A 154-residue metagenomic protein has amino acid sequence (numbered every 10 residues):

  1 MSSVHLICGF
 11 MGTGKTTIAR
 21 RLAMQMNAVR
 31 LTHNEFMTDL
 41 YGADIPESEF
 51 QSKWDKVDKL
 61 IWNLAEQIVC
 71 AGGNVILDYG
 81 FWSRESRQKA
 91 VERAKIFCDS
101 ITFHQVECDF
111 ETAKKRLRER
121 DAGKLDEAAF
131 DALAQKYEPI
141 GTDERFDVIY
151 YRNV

Functional and structural regions predicted by a protein language model:
V4: Walker A (P-loop) ATP-phosphate-binding motif of ABC ATPase nucleotide-binding domains
I7: Hydrophobic anchor at the beta1->P-loop junction of P-loop NTPases
F10: P-loop (Walker A) phosphate-binding loop of NTP-binding proteins
T13: ATP-binding Walker
T16-G73: Conserved substrate/cofactor phosphate-moiety recognition/catalytic segment in nucleotide-dependent phosphotransferases
Q25, E138-V154: NTP-dependent small-molecule kinase module
D78-A90: Acidic, metal-coordinating catalytic cores used for nucleic-acid/nucleotide bond scission and strand-transfer chemistry
R93-I140: A glycine- and Lys/Arg-enriched "phosphate-lid" helix/loop adjacent to the NTP-binding pocket of small-molecule kinases
